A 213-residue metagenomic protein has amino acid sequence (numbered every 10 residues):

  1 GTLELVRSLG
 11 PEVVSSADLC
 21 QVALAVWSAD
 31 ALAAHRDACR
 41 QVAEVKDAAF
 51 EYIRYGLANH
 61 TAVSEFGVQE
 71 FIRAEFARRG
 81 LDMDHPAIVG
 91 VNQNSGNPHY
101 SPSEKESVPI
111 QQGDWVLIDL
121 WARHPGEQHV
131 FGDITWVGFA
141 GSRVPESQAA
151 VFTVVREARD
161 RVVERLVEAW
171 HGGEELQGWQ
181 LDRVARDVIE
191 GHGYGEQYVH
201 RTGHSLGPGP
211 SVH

Functional and structural regions predicted by a protein language model:
G1-H213: Active-site neighborhoods and metal-handling regions in enzymes and metal-associated proteins
